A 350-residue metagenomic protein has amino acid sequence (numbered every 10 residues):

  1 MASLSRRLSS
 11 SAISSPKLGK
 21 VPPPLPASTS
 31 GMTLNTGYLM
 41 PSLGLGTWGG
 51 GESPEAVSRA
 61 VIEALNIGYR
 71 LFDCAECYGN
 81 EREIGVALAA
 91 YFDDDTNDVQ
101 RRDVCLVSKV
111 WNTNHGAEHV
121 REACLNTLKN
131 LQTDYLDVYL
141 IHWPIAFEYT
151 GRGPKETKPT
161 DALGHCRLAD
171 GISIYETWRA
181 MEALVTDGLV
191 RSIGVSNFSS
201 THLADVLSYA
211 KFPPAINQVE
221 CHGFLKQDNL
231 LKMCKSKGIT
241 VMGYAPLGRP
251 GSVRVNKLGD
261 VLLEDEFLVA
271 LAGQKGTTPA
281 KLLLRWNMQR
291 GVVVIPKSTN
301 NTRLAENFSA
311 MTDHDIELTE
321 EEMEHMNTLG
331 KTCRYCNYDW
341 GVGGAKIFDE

Functional and structural regions predicted by a protein language model:
A2-V104, E118-R121, L247-P250, K346-D349: N-terminal binding-site loop/beta-alpha segment at the start of enzyme catalytic domains that lines or forms
T33-N35, G85-R101, L128-T133, L207-A210 (+1 more regions): Acidic (Asp/Glu)-rich catalytic clusters
L45, F72-C74, L136, I193 (+1 more regions): Alpha-helix N-cap/helix-start motif at helix boundaries, enriched for small hydrophobics
G49-G51, Y78, V110-N114, E220-G223: Short histidine/acidic/glycine/proline-rich micro-motifs that form metal- and phosphate-coordinating active-site loops
Y69, T133-L136, V190, P214: A structural motif
V99-N114, V138-P144, E220: A short, structured active-site edge motif that brings together acidic residues
V120-I141, L184-D187: CE4/NodB-like, metal-dependent polysaccharide N-deacetylase domain that modifies extracellular/periplasmic N-acetylated
P144-E350: Beta/alpha (TIM)-barrel catalytic core signal, keyed to glycine-rich beta->alpha loops juxtaposed to Asp/Glu that bind
